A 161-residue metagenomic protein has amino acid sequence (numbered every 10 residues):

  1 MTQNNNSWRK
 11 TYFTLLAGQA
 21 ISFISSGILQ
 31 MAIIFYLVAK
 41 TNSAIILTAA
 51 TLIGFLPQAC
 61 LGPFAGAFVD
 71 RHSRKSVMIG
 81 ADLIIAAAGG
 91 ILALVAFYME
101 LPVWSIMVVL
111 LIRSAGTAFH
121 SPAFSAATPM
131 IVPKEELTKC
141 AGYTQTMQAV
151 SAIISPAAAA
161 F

Functional and structural regions predicted by a protein language model:
M1-F161: Alpha-helical transmembrane-bundle signature of multi-pass membrane transport and export proteins
